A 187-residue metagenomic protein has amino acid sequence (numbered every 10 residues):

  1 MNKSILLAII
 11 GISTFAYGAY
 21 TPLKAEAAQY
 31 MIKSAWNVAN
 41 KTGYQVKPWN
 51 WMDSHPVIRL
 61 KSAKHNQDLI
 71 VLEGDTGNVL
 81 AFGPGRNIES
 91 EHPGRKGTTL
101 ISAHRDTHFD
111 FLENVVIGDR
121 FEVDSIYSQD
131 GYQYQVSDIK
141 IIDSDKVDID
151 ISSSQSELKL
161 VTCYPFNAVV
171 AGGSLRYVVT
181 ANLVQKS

Functional and structural regions predicted by a protein language model:
S4-S187: Solvent-exposed, non-transmembrane regions of membrane-associated and secreted proteins
